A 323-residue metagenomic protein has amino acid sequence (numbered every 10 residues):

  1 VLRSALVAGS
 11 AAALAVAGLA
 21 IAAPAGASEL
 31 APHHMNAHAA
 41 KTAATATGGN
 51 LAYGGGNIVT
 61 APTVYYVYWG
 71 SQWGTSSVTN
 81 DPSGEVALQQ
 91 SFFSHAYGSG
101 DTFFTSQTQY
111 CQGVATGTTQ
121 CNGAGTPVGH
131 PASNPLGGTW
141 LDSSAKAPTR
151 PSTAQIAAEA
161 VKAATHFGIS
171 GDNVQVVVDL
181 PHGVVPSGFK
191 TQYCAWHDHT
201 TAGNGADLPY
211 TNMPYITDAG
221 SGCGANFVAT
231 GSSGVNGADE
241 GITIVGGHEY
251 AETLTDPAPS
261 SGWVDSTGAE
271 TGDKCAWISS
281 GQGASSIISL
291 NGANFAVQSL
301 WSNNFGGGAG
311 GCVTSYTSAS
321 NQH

Functional and structural regions predicted by a protein language model:
V1-A27: Secretory targeting and sorting signals
E29-A160: N-terminal carbohydrate-binding/catalytic regions of secreted carbohydrate-active enzymes
A52-G55, H166, G241: Generic recognition of flexible, low-complexity loop/linker segments
T60-V64, S170-V176, A206-P209, D239: Loop/turn elements at helix/coil->beta-strand transitions in domains of secreted/extracellular proteins
Y66, I244-D256: Active-site recognition of the HExxH zinc-binding catalytic motif
Y68-Q72, L180-V184, P214-A219: Short, flexible loop/turn elements at secondary-structure junctions
A145-A164, G168-G171, Q175-T191: Secreted/periplasmic proteins that engage bacterial cell-wall peptidoglycan
Q192-E240, D256-H323: Metalloprotease/metallohydrolase-associated module, dominated by Zn2+-dependent proteases
